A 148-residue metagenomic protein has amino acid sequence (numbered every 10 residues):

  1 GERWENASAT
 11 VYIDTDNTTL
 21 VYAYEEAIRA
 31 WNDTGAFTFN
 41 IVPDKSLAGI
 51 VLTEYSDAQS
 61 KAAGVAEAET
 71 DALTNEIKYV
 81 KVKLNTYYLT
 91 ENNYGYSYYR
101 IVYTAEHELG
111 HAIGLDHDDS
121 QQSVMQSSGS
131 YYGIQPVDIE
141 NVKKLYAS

Functional and structural regions predicted by a protein language model:
G1-S148: Zinc-dependent metalloendopeptidases
